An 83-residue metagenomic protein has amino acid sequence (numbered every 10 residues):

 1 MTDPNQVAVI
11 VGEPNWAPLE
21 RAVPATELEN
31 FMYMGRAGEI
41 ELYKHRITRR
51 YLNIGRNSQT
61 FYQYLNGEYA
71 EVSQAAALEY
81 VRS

Functional and structural regions predicted by a protein language model:
T2-P24, Y64-S83: Mixed-charge, Lys/Arg-enriched low-complexity segments
R21-A75: Acidic, low-complexity, intrinsically disordered interaction modules
